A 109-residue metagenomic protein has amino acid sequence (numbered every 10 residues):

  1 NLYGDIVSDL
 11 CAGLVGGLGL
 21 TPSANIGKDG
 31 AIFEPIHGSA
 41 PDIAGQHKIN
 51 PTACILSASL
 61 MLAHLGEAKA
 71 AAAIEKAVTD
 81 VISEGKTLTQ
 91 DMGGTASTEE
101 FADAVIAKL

Functional and structural regions predicted by a protein language model:
N1-K86: Glycine-rich phosphate/nucleotide-binding loop
A68, A77-L109: Glycine-rich phosphate/pyrophosphate-binding loop and the adjoining helix
